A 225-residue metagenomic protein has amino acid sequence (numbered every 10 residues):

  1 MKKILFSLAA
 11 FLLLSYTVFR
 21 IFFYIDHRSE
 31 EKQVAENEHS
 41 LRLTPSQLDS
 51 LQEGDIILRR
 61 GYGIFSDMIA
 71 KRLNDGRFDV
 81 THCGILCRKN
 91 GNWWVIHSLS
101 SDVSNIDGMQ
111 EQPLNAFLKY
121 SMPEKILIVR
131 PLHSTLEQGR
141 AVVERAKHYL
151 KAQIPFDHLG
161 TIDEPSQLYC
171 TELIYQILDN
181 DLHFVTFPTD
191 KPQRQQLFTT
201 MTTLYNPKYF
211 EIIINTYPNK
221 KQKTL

Functional and structural regions predicted by a protein language model:
M1-K2: N-terminal hydrophobic targeting signals that begin at the initiator methionine
L5-F6, V18-D26, H158-L225: Activation targets extended, charge/polar-rich intrinsically disordered C-terminal tails
L8, L13-G91: N-terminal accessory segments that precede or flank the first globular/catalytic domain
G54, T81, G139-V143, K147 (+2 more regions): Extracytoplasmic/secreted envelope proteins and their assembly/folding machinery, especially bacterial periplasmic
G61-L127, P155-E164, L168: Glycine-rich catalytic cores of cysteine/serine-nucleophile enzymes that process amide/ester linkages in cell-envelope
K89-S98, H133, H148-Y149, P165-F184: Catalytic cores of peptidoglycan-degrading enzymes
N115-K125, L132-I154: A structural motif
